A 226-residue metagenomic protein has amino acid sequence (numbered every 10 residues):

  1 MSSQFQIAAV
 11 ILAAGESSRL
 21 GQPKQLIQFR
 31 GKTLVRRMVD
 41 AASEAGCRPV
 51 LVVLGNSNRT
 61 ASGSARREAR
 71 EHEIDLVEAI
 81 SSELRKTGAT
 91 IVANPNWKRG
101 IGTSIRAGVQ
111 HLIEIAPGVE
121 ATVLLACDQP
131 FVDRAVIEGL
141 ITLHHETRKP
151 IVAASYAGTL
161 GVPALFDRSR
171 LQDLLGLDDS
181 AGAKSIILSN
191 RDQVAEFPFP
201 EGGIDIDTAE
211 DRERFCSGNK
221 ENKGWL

Functional and structural regions predicted by a protein language model:
S2-F5, Q172, G176-L226: Conserved alpha/beta core of the MobA/IspD/sugar-nucleotide pyrophosphorylase nucleotidyltransferase superfamily
S2-L160, D192-P200: Nucleotide and nucleotide-moiety/phosphate-recognizing core
S17, I27, L171-Q172, E213: Nucleotide phosphate-binding site architecture
P23-K24, D167-S169: A short, structure-level motif marking secondary-structure boundaries and short turns
R48-V50, R170-D173: Short active-site oxyanion
V162-F166, I204-I206: Short glycine- and hydrophobic/aromatic-rich loop-to-beta-strand nucleating segment in the catalytic cores
